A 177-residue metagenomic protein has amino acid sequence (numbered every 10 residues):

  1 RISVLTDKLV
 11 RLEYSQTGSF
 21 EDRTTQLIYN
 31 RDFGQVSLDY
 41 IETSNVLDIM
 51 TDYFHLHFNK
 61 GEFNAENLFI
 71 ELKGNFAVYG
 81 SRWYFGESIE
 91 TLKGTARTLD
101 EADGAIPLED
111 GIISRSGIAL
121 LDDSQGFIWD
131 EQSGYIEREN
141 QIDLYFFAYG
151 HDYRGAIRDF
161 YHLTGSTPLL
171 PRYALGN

Functional and structural regions predicted by a protein language model:
I2, T17, I128-W129: Hydrophobic alpha-helical segments
I2, V10-Y14, I49-L56: Short, well-ordered beta-strand segments enriched in hydrophobic/aromatic residues
L5-S44: A low-complexity, Ser/Thr/Gly/Pro-enriched, surface-exposed linker/loop concept that marks segments flanking
Y40-G176: Catalytic and substrate-binding clefts that recognize carbohydrates or anionic sugar/phosphate headgroups
